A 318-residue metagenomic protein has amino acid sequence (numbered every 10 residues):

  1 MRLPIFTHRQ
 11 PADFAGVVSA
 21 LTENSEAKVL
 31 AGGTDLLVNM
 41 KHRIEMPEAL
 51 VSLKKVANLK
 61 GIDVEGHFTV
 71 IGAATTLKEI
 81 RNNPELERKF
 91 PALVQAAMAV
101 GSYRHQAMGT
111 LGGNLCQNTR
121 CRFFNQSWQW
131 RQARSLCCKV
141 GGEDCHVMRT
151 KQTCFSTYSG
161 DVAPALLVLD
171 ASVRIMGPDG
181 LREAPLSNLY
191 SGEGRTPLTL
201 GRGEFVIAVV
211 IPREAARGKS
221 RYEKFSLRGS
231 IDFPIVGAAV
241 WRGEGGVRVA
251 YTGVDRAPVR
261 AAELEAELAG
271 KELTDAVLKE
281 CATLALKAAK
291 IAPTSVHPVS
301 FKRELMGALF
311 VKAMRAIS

Functional and structural regions predicted by a protein language model:
M1-S318: C-terminal structural segment of proteins
